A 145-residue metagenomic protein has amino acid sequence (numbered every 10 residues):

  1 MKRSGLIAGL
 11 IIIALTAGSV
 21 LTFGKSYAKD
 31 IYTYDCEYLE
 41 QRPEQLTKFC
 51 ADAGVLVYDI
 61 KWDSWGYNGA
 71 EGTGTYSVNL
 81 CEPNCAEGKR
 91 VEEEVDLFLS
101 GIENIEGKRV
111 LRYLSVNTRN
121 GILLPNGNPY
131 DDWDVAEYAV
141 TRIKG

Functional and structural regions predicted by a protein language model:
M1-G5: Positively charged n-region of N-terminal signal peptides that target proteins for export
A8-L10, T33, T47, N84: Short, well-ordered helical secondary-structure segments
G9-V20: Hydrophobic membrane-insertion alpha-helices, especially the h-region of bacterial N-terminal signal peptides
S19-Y34: C-terminal region of N-terminal signal peptides and the immediate post-cleavage residues of exported proteins
K25-A28, Q41-R42, G72-S77: Secretory-pathway extracellular proteins and peptide precursors enriched for disulfide-bonded cysteines
I31-A51: Extracellular/luminal recognition modules and glycoprotein regions
K48-R109: Mature extracytoplasmic domains of secretory-pathway proteins
E87-G145: Helix-rich interaction surfaces within compact, conserved domain-sized segments that mediate assembly or partner
